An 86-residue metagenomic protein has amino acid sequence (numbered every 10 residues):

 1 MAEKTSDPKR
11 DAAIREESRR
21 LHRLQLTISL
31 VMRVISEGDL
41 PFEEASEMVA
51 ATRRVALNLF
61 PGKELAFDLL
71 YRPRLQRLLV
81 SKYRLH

Functional and structural regions predicted by a protein language model:
M1-D7, A66: Eukaryotic N-terminal intrinsically disordered, low-complexity segments enriched in Ser/Pro and acidic residues
S6-F42: N-terminal acidic leader/helix
A51, V55-H86: Helix-rich interaction surfaces within compact, conserved domain-sized segments that mediate assembly or partner
